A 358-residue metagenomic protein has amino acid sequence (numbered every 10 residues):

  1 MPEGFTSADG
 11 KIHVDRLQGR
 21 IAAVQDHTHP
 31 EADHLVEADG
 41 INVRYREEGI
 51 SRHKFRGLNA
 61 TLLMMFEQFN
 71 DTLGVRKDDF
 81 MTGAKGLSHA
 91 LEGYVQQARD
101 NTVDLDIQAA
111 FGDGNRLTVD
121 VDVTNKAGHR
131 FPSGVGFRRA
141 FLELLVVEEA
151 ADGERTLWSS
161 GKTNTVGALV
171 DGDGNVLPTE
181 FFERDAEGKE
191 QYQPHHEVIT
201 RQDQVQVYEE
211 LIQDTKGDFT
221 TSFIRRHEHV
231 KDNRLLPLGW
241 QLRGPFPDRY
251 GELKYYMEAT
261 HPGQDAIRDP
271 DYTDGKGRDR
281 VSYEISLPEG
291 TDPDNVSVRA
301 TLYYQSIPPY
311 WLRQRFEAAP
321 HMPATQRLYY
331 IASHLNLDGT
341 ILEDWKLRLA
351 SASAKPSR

Functional and structural regions predicted by a protein language model:
M1-D265, P270-K276, S282-P288, R299-R358: Primarily the internal scaffold of c-type cytochrome electron-transfer domains, especially repeated/multiheme c-type
P293-N295: Extracellular Ig-like/FN3 beta-sandwich strand-entry sites
